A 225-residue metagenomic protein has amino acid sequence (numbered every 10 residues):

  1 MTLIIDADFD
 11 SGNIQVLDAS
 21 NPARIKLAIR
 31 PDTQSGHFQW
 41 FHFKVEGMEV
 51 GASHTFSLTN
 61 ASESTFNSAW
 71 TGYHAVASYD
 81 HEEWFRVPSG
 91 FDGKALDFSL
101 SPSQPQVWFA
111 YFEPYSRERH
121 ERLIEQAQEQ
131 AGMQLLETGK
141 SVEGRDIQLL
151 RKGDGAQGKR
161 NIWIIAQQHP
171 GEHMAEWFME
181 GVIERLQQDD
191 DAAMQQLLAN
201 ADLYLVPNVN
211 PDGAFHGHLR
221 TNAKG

Functional and structural regions predicted by a protein language model:
M1-S103, V107: Extreme N-terminal flexible tails
S11-Q15, A28-R30, H42-E46, L123-I124 (+3 more regions): Intrinsically disordered, low-complexity boundary segments flanking structured domains
E46, T59, F112, K152-G153 (+1 more regions): Structured loops at beta-to-helix junctions and adjacent beta-edge loops in soluble globular domains
E63-T65, S116, D212-G213: Short, acidic Gly/Pro/Ser/Thr-rich loop/turn segments
F66-N67, R117-H120, E172-M174: Short helix/loop capping segments that flank catalytic or ligand/cofactor-binding pockets
S68-A69, H120-R122, H216-H218: Short, conserved acidic/polar surface loops in the N-terminal third of protein domains
S89-G132, L136-S141: Extended acidic/polar, glycine-enriched regions that form or flank non-catalytic beta-rich accessory modules
G132-K152, Q157-G225: Active-site/substrate-binding loop(s) of hydrolase catalytic cores
